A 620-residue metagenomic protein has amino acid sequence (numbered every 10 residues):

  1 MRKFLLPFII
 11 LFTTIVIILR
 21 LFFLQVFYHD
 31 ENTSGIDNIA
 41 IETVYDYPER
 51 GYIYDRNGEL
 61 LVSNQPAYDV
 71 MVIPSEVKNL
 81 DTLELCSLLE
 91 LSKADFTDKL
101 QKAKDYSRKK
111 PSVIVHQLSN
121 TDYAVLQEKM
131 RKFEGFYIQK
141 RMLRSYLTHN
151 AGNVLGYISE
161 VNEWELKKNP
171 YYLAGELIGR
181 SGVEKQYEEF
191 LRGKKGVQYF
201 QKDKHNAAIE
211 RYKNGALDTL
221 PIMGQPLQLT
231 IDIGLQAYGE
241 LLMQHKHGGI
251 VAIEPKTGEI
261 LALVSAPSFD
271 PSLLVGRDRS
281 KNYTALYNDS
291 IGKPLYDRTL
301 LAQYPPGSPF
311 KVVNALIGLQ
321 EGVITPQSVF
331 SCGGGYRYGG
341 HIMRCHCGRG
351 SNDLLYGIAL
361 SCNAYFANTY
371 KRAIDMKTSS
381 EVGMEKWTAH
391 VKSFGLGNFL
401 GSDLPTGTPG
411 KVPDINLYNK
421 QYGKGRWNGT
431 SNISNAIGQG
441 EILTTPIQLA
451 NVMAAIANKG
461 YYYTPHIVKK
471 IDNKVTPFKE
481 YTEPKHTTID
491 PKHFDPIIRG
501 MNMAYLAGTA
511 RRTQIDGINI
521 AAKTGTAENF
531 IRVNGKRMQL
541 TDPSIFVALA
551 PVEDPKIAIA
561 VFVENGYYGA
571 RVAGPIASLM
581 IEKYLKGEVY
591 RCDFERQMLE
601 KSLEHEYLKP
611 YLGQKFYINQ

Functional and structural regions predicted by a protein language model:
M1-S280, Q303, G383-S393, A436 (+4 more regions): Periplasmic/cell-envelope proteins involved in peptidoglycan metabolism and beta-lactam response
V62, D203-A208, K213-A216, K256-S308 (+2 more regions): Beta-lactam-recognizing serine transpeptidase/beta-lactamase-like catalytic domain environment
K601-S602: Cytosolic-side transmembrane-helix boundaries in multi-pass membrane proteins
